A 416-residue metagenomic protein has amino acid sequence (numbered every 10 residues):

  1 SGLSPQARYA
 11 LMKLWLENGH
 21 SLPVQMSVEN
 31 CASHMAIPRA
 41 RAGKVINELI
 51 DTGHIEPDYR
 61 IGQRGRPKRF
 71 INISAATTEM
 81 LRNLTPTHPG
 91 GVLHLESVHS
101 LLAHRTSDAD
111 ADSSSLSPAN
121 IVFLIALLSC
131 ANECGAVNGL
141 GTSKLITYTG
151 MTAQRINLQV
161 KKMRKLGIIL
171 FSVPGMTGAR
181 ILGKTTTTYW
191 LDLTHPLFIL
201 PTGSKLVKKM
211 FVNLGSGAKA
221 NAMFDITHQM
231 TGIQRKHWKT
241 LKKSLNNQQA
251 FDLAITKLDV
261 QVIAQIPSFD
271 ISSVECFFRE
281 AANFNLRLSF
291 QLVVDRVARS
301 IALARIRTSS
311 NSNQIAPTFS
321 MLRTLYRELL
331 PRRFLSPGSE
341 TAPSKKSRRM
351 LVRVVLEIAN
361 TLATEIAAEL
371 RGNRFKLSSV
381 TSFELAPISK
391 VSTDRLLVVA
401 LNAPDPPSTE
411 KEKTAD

Functional and structural regions predicted by a protein language model:
S1-L3, G19-S21, S33, N72-S115: Positively charged, structured surface patches that bind polyanionic biopolymers
G2-P5, M35, A42, E48-D51 (+5 more regions): Electrostatic interaction modules used in gene-expression and signaling proteins
L16-P23, S129-A136: Short helix-capping/hinge SLiMs at alpha-helix to coil transitions
H20-S21, Q25-N83: Eukaryotic partner-binding/assembly regions in large regulatory complexes
N30-A32, T77, G90-V92, K144-I146 (+1 more regions): Short, low-complexity, polar/charged sequence segments that are solvent-exposed and flexible
